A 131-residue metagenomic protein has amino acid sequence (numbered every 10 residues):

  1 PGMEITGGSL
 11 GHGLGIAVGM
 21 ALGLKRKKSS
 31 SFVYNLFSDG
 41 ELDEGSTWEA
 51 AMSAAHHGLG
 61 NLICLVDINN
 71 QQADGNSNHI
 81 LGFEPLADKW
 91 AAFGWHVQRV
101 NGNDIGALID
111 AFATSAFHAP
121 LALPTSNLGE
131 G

Functional and structural regions predicted by a protein language model:
G2-G131: Glycine-rich ThDP/TPP pyrophosphate-binding loop and its adjacent helix/strand module within ThDP-dependent enzymes
